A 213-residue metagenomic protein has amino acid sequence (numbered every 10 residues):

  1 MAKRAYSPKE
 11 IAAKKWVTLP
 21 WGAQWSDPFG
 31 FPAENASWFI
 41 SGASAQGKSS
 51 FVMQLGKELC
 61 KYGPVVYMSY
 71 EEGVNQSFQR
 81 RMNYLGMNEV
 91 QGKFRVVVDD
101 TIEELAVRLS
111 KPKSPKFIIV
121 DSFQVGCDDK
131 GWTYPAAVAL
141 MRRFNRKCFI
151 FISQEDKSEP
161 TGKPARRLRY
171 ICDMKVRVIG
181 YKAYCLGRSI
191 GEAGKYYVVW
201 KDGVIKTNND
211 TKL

Functional and structural regions predicted by a protein language model:
M1-W16: Charged, amphipathic alpha-helical linker segments immediately N-terminal to NTP-binding catalytic cores
W16-P32: Pre-Walker A adenine-sensing motif
E34-E104: Conserved P-loop
N35, Y62-G63, P115, R146 (+1 more regions): Short, well-ordered alpha-helix to beta-strand connector turns
G47-F51, C127-Y134, P160: Active-site-adjacent loop/helix micro-motif of nuclease/hydrolase catalytic cores
V74, T101, T133-A137, P160 (+2 more regions): Helical mechanochemical/support elements of P-loop NTPase systems and associated helical scaffolds
V96-I152: Phosphate-binding/switch loop-helix module in NTP-utilizing enzymes
R142-L213: Phosphate-binding/switch region of NTP-binding enzymes
